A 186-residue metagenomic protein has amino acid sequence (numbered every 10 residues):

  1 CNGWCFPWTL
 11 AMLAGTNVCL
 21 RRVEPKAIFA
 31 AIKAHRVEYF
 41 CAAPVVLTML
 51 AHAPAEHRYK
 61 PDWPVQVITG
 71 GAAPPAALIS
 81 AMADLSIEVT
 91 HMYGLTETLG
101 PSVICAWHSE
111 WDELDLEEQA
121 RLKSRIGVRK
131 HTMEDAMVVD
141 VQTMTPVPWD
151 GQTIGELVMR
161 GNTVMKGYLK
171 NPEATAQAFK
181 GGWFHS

Functional and structural regions predicted by a protein language model:
F6-W8: Short glycine/serine-rich donor-binding loops of glycosyltransferases
M12-G15, A34-A42, A51-R121, H131-D135 (+1 more regions): Gly/Ser/Thr-rich phosphate-binding loop
G15-H35, P44-V46: ATP-dependent adenylate-forming carboxylate-activation enzymes
E24, D140-T143, N171, T175: Acidic/polar helix N-cap motif
V45-L47, P74, V164: Alpha-helix capping/helix-boundary segments
I126, W149-D150, E156-S186: Conserved ATP-binding/catalytic segment of the ANL
